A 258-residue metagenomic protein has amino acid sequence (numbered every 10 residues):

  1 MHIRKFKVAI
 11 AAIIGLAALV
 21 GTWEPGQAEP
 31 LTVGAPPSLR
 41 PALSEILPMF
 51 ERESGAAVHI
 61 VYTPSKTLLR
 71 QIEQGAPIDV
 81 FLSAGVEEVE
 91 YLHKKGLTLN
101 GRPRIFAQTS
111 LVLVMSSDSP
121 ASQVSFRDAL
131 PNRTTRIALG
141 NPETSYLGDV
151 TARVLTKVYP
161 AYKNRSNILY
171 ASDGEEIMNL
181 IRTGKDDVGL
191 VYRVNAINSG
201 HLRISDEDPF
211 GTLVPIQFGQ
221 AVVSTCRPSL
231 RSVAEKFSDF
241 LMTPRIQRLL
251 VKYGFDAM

Functional and structural regions predicted by a protein language model:
M1-K5: N-terminal secretory signal peptides that target proteins for export/translocation
K7-A9, G26: Residue-level detector of intrinsically disordered/flexible regions characterized by low predicted structural confidence
A9-G21: Bacterial N-terminal signal peptides
W23-G55, H59-V61, K66, R70-A76 (+4 more regions): Exported/periplasmic ABC-transporter solute-binding proteins
L82: A short beta-strand/loop micro-motif in the catalytic core of glycosyltransferases that engages the nucleotide-sugar
G101: Active-site phosphate-binding/coordination module
